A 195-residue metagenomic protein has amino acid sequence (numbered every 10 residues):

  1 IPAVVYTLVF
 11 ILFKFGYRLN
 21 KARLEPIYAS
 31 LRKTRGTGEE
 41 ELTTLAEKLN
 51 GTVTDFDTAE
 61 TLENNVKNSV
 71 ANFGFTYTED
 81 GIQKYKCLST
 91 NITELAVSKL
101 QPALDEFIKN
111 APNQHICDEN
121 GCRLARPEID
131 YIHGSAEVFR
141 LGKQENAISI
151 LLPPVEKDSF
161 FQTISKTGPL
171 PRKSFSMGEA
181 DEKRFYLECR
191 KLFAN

Functional and structural regions predicted by a protein language model:
P2-N195: Surface-exposed, charge/polar-rich loops and edge strands
